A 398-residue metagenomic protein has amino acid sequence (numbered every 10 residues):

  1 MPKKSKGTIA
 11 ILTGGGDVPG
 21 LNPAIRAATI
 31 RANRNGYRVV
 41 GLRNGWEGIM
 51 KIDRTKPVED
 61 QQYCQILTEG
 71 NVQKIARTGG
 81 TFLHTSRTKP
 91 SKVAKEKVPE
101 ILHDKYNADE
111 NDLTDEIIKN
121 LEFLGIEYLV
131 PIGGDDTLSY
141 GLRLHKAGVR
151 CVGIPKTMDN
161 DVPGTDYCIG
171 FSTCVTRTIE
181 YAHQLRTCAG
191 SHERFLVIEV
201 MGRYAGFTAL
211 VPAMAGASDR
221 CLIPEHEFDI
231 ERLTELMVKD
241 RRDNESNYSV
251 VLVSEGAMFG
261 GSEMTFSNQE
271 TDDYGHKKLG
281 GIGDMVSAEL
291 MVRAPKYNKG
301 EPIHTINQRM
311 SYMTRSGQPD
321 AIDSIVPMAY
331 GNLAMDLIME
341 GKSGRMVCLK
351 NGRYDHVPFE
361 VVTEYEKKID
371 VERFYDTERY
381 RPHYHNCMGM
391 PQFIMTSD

Functional and structural regions predicted by a protein language model:
P2-K56: N-terminal phosphate-binding or glycine-rich loops at protein starts, especially the Walker A/P-loop of NTPases
R26-N35, T55-I66, R143-G153, I169-T173 (+1 more regions): A glycine- and small-aliphatic-rich helix-loop capping segment at beta-alpha/alpha-beta transitions that lines
A32, Y37-F123: Glycine-rich nucleotide/cofactor/substrate-binding loop typically near the N-terminus or early in the first domain
G36, L42-R43, H145-C168, L222-D229: Short, acidic/small-residue loops that bind anionic groups at enzyme active sites
A108-L113, K119-E122, Y128-G133, G141-R143 (+2 more regions): Accessory alpha-helical/coil subdomains and C-terminal extensions that flank or cap enzyme catalytic cores
G164-T173, Q318-A321: Short beta-strand elements at the ligand-binding edges of bilobed clamshell
S267-D398: C-terminal non-catalytic interaction/assembly regions of soluble proteins
